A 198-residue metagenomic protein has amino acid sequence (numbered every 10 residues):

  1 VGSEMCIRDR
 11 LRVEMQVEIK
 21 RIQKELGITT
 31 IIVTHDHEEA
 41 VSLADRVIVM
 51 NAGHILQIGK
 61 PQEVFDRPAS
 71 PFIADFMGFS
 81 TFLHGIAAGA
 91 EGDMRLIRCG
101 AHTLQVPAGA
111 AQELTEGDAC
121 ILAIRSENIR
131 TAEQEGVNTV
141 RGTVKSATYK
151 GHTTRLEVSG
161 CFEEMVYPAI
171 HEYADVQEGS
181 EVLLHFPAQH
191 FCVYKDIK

Functional and structural regions predicted by a protein language model:
S3-F72: ABC ATPase nucleotide-binding domains
M5, D9, E63, A74 (+4 more regions): Flexible, active-site-adjacent loop/turn segments at secondary-structure boundaries
E14, R67, F76, A132 (+1 more regions): Residues that scaffold the ATP/ADP-binding catalytic core of kinase and kinase-like folds
I28-I31, F82, T153: Secondary-structure boundary/capping residues
K60-M94: ABC transporter nucleotide-binding domain
S80, A90-K198: Non-catalytic connector elements of ABC transporters
